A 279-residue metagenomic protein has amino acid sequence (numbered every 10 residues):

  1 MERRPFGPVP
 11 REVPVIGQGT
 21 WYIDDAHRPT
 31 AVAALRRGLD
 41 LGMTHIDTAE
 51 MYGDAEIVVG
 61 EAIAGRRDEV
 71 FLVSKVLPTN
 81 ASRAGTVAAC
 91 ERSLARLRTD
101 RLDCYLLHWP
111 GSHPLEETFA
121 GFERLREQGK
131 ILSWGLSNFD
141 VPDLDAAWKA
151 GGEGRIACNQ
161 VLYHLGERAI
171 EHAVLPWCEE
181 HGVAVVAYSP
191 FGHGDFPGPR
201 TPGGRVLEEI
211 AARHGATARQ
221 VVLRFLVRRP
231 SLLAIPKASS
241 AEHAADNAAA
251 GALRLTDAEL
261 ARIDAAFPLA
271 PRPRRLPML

Functional and structural regions predicted by a protein language model:
M1-V70, P190, P277-L279: N-terminal binding-site loop/beta-alpha segment at the start of enzyme catalytic domains that lines or forms
R3, P110-L279: Beta/alpha (TIM)-barrel catalytic core signal, keyed to glycine-rich beta->alpha loops juxtaposed to Asp/Glu that bind
G7-P10, G60-D68, E91-D100, R124-R126 (+2 more regions): Acidic (Asp/Glu)-rich catalytic clusters
R11-I16, G42-H45, R67-V70, T99-D103 (+4 more regions): Short, well-ordered coil/turn segments that N-cap beta-strands
G19-P29, S74-A84, H108, H113: Active-site mouth loops of central-metabolism enzymes
A26-G38, S82-L97, P142-D145, I170: Short, acidic/polar
E69-A81, C104-H108, N138, V161-Y163: A short, structured active-site edge motif that brings together acidic residues
L97-H113: Active-site groove signature of glycoside hydrolases
